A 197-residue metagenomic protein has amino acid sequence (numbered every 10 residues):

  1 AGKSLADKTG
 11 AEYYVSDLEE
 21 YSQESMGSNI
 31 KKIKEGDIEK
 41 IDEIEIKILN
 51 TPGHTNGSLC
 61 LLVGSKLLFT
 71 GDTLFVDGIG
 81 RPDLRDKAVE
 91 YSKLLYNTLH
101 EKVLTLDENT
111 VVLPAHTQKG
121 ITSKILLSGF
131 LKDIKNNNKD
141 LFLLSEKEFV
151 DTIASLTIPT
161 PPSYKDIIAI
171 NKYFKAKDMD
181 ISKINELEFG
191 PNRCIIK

Functional and structural regions predicted by a protein language model:
A1-K47, N137: Active-site HxH/HxHxD metal-binding segment of metal-dependent hydrolases
S4-K8, D86-K87, G129-K132: Glycine-rich, phosphate-binding/catalytic loops in enzymes
K8, D77-G78, T152: Residues that scaffold the ATP/ADP-binding catalytic core of kinase and kinase-like folds
S16, P114-A115: Short glycine/serine/threonine-enriched helix-capping/active-site loop that flanks the nucleotide-sugar donor pocket
Q23, G78, T122: Conserved protein kinase catalytic core
M26-V111, T117, I195-K197: Catalytic core of the metallo-beta-lactamase
N97-V111, T117-K197: Accessory terminal helices/loops
